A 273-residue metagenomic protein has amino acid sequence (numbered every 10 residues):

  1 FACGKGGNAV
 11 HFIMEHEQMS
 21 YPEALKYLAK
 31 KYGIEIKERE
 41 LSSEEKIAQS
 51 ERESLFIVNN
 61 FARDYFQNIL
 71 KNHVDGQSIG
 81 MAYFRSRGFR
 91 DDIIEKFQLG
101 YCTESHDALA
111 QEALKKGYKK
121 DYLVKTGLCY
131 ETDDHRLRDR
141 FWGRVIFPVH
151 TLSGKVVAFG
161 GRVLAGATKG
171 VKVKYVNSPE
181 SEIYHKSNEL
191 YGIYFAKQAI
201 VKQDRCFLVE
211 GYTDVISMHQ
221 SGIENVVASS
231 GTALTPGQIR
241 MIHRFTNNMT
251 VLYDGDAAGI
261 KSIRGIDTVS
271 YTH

Functional and structural regions predicted by a protein language model:
F1-D121, K125, Y130, R144 (+1 more regions): Non-catalytic accessory segments of DNA primases and related replication-initiation nucleases
I13, S229-G231, Y253-G255: Short beta->alpha connector loops at strand-helix junctions that form conserved, small/polar/Pro-enriched
S43, Q98, T232-A233, D256: Conserved beta-strand edge residues that scaffold enzyme active sites
I47-I57, F61-A62, T103-M249, S262-I263: Phosphate-handling DNA/RNA-contact segment within nucleic-acid enzymes
N68-L70, Q98, H185, K202-D204 (+2 more regions): A generic structural signal for short
T213, G255-A257: Active-site-proximal loop/turn and secondary-structure-junction residues that shape catalytic pockets, frequently
T268-V269: Acidic, proline/serine/threonine- and glycine-rich low-complexity intrinsically disordered segments
T272-H273: Conserved small/polar residues in nucleotide/adenosyl-binding loops
